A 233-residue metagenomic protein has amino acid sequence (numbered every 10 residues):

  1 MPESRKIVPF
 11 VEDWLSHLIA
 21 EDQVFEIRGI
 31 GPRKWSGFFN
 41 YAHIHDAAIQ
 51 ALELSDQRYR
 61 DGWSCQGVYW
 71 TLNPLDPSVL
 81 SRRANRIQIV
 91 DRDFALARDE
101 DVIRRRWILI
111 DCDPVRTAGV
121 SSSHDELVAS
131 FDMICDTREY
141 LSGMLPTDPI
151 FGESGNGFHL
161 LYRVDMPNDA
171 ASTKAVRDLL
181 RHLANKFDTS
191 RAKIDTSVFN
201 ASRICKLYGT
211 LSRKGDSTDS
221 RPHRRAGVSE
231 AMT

Functional and structural regions predicted by a protein language model:
M1-N156, R163-H182: Signature for HUH/AEP ssDNA processing cores
F158-H159, G215: Short, well-ordered, mixed-charge alpha-helical segments that flank or form enzyme active sites
L180-R191: A common structural junction motif
S190-T233: Catalytic "initiation/cleavage/transfer" segments centered on a nucleophilic residue and adjacent nucleic-acid-engaging
